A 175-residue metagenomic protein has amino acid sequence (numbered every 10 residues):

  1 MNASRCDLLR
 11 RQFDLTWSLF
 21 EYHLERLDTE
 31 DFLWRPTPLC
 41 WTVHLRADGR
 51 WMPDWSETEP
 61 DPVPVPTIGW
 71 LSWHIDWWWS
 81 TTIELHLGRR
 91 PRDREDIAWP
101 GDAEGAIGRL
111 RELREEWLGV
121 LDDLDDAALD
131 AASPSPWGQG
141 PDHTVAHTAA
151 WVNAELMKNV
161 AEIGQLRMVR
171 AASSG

Functional and structural regions predicted by a protein language model:
A3-D96, P134-G175: Short, contiguous alpha-helical
A98-D130, H147-M157: Acidic/histidine-rich alpha-helical segments that form the ligand environment of transition-metal centers
